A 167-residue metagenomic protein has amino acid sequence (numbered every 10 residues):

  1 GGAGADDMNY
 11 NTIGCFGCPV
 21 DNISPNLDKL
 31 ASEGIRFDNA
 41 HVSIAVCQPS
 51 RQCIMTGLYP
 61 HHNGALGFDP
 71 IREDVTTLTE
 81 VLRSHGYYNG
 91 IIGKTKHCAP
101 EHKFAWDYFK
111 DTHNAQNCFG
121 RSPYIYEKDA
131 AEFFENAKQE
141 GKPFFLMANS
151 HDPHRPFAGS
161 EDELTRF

Functional and structural regions predicted by a protein language model:
G1-F167: Formylglycine-dependent sulfatase
